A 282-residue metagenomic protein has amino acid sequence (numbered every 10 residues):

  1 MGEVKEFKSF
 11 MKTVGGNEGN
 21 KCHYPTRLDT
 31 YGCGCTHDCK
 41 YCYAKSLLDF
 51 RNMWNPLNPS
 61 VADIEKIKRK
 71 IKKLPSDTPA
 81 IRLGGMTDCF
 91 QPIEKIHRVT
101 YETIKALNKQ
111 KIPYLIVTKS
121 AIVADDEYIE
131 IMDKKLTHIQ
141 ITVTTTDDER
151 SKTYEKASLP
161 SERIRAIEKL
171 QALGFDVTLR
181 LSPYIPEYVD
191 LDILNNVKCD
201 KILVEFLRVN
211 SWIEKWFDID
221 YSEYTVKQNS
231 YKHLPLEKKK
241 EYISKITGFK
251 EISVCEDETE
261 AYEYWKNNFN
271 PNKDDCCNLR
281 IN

Functional and structural regions predicted by a protein language model:
M1-H138, T146-D148: Conserved Radical SAM active-site core
G2-E6, L191-N282: Auxiliary Fe-S-binding modules of radical SAM enzymes
I67-K70, V99-T103, Y128, L159-I167 (+2 more regions): A general structural detector for well-ordered alpha-helical segments in enzyme core domains, enriched
A80-R82, P113-L115, L136-Q140, D176-R180 (+2 more regions): Structural preference for beta-strand elements that scaffold enzyme active sites
M86-D88, K119-A121, T142-T146, S182-P186 (+2 more regions): Active-site beta-loop-alpha junctions enriched in small/polar residues
M86-P92, D148-A157, F175-T178: Surface-exposed cleft-lining segments at the edges of enzyme active sites
N108, I129-D133, I164-G174, S244-E251: Surface-exposed amphipathic alpha-helices with a cationic face
K156, P160, A166-V189: Conserved strand-turn element in the central/C-terminal portion of the radical SAM core barrel that lines
